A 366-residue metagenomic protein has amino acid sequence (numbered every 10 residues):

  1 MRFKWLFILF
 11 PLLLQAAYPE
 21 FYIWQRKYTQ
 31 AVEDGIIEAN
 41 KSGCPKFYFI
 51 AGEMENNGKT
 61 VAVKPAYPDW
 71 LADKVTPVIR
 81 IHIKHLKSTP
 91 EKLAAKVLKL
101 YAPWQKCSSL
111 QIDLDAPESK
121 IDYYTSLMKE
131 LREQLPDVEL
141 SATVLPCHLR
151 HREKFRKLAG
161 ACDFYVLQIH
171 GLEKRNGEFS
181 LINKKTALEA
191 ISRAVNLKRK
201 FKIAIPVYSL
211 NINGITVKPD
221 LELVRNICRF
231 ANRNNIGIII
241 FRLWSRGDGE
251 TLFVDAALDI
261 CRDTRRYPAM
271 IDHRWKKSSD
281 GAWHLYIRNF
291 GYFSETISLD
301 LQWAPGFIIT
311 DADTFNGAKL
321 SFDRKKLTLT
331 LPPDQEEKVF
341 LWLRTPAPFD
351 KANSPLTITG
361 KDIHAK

Functional and structural regions predicted by a protein language model:
A16-A39, C44, Y48-E53, A62-V63 (+2 more regions): Boundary/entry segment of secreted carbohydrate-active catalytic domains
P19-I23, P45-F49, V75-I79, L110 (+4 more regions): Hydrophobic faces of well-ordered beta-strands that scaffold small-molecule active sites in alpha/beta enzyme cores
I36-K41, V61-T76, L100-Q105, K154-G160 (+2 more regions): Acidic (Asp/Glu)-rich catalytic clusters
K96-Y123, I239: Active-site groove signature of glycoside hydrolases
D122, S126-T216: Substrate-binding surface in catalytic domains of secreted glycosidases
K202-A269: Substrate-binding cleft of secreted/luminal carbohydrate-active enzymes
L285-E295, L301-W303: Asparagine-centered strand-capping/turn motif at beta-strand->loop junctions
T328-K366: Low-complexity, intrinsically disordered segments enriched in Ser/Thr together with acidic residues
